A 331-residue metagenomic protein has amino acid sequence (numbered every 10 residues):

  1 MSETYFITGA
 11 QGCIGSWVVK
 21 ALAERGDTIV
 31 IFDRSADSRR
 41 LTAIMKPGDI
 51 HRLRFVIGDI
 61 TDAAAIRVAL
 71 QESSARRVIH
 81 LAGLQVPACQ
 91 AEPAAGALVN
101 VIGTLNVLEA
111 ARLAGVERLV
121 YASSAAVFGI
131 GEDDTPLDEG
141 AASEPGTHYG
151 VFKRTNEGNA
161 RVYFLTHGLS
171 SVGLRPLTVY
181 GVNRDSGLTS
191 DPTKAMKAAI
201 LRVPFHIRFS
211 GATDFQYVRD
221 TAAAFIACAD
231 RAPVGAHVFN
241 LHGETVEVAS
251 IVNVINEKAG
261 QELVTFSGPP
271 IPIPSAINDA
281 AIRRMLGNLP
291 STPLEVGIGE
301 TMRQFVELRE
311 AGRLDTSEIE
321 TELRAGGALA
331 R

Functional and structural regions predicted by a protein language model:
M1-R77: N-terminal Rossmann/SDR dinucleotide-binding element
L81-Q85, S123-S124: Conserved NAD(P)H cofactor-binding loop of Rossmann-fold oxidoreductase domains
A88-G103, L137-P145: Short alpha-helical oligomerization interface
L105-H148: Conserved Rossmann-fold NAD(P)-dependent oxidoreductase catalytic core, especially the SDR/UDP-sugar
F128, T147-H148, V172-S190: Flexible, glycine-rich beta-alpha linker
I130-D133, E144-V172: Active-site Tyr-X1-5-Lys
R154, H167, Y180-T193, V203 (+3 more regions): Glycine/proline-rich active-site loop of Rossmann-fold NAD(P)-dependent oxidoreductases
R208-G211, F215-R331: C-terminal substrate-binding subdomain of Rossmann-fold SDR/epimerase-dehydratase oxidoreductases
